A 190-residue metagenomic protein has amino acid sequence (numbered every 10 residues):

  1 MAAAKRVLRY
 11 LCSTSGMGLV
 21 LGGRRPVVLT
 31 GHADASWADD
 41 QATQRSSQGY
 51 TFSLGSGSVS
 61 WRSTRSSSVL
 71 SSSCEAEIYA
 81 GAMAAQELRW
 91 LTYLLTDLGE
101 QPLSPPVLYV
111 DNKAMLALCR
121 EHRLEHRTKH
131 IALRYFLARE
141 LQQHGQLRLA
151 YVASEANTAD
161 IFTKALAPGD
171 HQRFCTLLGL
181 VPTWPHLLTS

Functional and structural regions predicted by a protein language model:
M1-M17, A153, I161-T163: C-terminal reverse transcriptase regions that engage the nucleic-acid substrate
R6, H32-Q41, A159-L166: Acidic, metal-ion-coordinating active-site neighborhood of RNase H-like domains and the RT-RNase H "connection"/linker
R9-A35, E100-P102: Structured nucleic-acid-interacting core domains from mobile-element enzymes and related host factors, especially RNase
S13-M17, A38, S58-W61, W90-D97: Conserved helix-loop functional segments at active or binding sites
T14-L19, D39, H144-A150: Short helix-interrupting loop/turn segments at helix-coil junctions
G16, T30, G49, S58 (+2 more regions): Beta-strand-rich binding-surface signature of beta-sandwich/beta-barrel folds used to engage anionic ligands
V28, T64-S190: RNase H-like nuclease module associated with reverse transcription
G31-C74: RNase H-like nuclease fold core
